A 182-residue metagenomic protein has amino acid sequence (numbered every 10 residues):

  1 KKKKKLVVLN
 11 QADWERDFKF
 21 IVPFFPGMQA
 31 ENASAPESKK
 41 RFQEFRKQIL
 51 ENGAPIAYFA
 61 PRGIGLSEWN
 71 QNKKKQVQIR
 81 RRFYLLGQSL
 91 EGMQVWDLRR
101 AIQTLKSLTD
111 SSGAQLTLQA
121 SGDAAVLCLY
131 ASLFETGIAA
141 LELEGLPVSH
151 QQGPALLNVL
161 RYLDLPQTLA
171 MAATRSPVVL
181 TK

Functional and structural regions predicted by a protein language model:
K3-L108, S112-Q115, V148-P154: Cap/lid segment of the alpha/beta-hydrolase catalytic domain
V7-L9, A57-Y58, A140-L143, V179-L180: Structural recognition of the beta-strand scaffold that forms the well-ordered cores of secreted hydrolase catalytic
A101-T174: Primarily recognizes the serine-hydrolase "nucleophile elbow" in alpha/beta-hydrolase and SGNH/GDSL folds
A172-K182: Leucine-rich solenoid repeat scaffolds
